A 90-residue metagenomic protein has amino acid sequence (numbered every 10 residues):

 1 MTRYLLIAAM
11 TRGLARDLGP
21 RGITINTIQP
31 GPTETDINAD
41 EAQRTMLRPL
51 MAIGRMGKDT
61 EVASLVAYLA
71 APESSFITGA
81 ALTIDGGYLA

Functional and structural regions predicted by a protein language model:
R3-Y4, T11: Active-site helix of classical SDR
T11-R12, A63-V66, A70: Short-chain dehydrogenase/reductase
A15, T24-E34, A70, T83-D85: Conserved SDR Rossmann-fold cofactor-binding beta-strand/turn motif
G19, T24, I77-G79: Short, small/polar-rich loop/turn modules that mediate ligand/substrate recognition or access, typified
P20, T27-M51, E61: A glycine/serine/threonine-rich, flexible loop-to-helix segment that serves as the NAD(P) cofactor-binding "lid"
M51-V62, E73: A conserved structural motif in NAD(P)-dependent oxidoreductases
A67, T78-A90: Short C-terminal tail/terminal secondary-structure segment of NAD(P)H-dependent dehydrogenase/reductase domains
